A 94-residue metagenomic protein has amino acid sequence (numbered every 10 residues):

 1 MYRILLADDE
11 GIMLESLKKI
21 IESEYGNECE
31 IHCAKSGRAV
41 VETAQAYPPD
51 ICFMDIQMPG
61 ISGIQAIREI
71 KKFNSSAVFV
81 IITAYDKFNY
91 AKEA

Functional and structural regions predicted by a protein language model:
M1-R3: Non-catalytic signal-transmission and effector/linker regions of two-component phosphorelay proteins
L5-L6, L14-L17, M54: Generic leucine side-chain signal with a strong bias for well-ordered alpha-helical environments
A7-D8, A34, C52: Conserved sequence signature across two-component system core domains
E10-G11, M58: Intrinsic disorder/low-complexity detector
G11-H32: Two-component/phosphorelay signaling modules centered on CheY-like receiver
Y25-K35, T43, A91: Short hydrophobic/Thr-rich beta-strand motif most characteristic of the beta2 strand and flanking loop of CheY-like
A39: Short acidic active-site motifs
E42-T43, Y47-A94: CheY-like receiver
